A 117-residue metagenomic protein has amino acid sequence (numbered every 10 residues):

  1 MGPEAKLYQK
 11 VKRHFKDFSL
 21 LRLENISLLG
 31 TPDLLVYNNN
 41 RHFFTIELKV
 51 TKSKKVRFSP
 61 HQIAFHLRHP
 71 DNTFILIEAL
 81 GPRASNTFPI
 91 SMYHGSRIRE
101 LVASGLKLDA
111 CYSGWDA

Functional and structural regions predicted by a protein language model:
M1-N25, N39: Acidic-basic catalytic patches of nuclease active cores, encompassing PD-(D/E)XK and other metal-cofactor nuclease
L23, T45-L48, L76: Short, conserved beta-strand edge motifs with alternating hydrophobic and charged residues
I26, T51, A79-G81: Short, solvent-exposed coil/turn elements at secondary-structure transition points
G30: Beta-rich catalytic cores
L34-V36, H42-K52: Conserved catalytic cores of phosphodiester-cleaving nucleases, focusing on short active-site segments
T51-P70: Mg2+/Mn2+-dependent nuclease catalytic core
L67-R97: Nucleic-acid nuclease catalytic cores
S85-A117: Intrinsically disordered, low-complexity terminal regions enriched in charged/polar residues
